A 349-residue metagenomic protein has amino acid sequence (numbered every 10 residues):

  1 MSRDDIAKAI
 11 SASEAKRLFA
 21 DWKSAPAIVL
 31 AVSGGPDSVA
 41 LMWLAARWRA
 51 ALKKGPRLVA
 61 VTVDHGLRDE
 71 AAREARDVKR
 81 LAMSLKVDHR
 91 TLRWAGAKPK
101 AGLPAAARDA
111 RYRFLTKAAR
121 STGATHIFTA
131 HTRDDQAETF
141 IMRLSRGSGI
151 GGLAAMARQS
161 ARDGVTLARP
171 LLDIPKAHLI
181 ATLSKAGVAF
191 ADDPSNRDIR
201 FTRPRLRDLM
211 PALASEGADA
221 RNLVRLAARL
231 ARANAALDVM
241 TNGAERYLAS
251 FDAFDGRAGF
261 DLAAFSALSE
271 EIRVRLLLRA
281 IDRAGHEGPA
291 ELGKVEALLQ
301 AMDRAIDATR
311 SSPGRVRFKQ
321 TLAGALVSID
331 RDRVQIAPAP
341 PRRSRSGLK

Functional and structural regions predicted by a protein language model:
S2-D37, G55-V59, V63-H65, W94-G96 (+4 more regions): AMP-forming adenylation/ATP pyrophosphatase catalytic core
S2-P211: Core alpha/beta nucleotide-donor-binding catalytic domains of modification enzymes
Q136, R205, N222, I272-L276: Residue-level detector of well-ordered alpha-helical segments, enriched for hydrophobic/aromatic packing positions
N196-F201, R221-A231: Internal, active-site/partner-interface "lid" segment
R205-E216, R221, R225: Extended, highly charged alpha-helical segments
